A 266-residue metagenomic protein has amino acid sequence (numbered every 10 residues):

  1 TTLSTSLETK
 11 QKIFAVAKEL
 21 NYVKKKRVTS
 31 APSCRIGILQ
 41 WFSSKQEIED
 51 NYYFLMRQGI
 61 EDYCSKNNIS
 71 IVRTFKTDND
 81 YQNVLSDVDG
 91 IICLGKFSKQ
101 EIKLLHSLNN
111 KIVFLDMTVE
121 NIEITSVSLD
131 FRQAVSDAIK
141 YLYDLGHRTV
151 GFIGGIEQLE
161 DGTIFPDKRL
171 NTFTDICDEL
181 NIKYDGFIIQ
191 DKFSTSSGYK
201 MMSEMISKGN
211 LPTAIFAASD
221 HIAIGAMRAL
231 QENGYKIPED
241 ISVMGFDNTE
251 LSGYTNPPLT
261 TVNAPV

Functional and structural regions predicted by a protein language model:
T1-P32: N-terminal helix-turn-helix DNA-binding module of bacterial transcription factors
S33-K140, I206-S207, H221: Alpha-helical recognition/docking segments in bacterial nutrient-uptake and carbohydrate-utilization systems
G37, D87-L94, G151-G154, I188 (+2 more regions): Periplasmic-binding protein-like
C64-F75, L170, T174-S196: Short beta-strand elements in bilobed, periplasmic/extracellular small-molecule ligand-binding domains
V127-I153, T195-E204, A223, V262-V266: Hydrophobic alpha-helical segments within soluble ligand-binding/sensing domains
A138-L180: An alpha-beta-alpha
M201-V266: Flexible loop/turn connectors
